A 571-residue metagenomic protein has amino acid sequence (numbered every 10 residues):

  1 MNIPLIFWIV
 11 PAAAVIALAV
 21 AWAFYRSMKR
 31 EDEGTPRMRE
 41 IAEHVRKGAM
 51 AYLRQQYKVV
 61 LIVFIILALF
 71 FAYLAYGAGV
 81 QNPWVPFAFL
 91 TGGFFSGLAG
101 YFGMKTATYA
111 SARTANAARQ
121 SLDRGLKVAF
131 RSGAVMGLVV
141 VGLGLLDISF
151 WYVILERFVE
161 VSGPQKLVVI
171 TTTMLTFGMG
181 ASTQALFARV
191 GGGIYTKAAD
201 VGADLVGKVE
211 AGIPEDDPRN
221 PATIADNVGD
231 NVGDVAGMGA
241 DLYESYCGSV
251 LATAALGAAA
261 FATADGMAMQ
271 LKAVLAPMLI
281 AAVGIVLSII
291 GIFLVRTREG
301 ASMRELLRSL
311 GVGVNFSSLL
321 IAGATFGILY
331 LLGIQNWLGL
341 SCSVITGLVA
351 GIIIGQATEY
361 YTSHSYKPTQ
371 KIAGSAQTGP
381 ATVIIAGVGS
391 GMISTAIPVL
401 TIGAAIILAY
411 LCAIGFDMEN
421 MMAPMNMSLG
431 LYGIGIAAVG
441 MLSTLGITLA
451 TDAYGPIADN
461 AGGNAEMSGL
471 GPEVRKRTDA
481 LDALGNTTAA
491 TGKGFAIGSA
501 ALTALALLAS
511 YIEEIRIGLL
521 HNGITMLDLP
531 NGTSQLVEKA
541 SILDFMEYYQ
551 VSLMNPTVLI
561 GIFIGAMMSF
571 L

Functional and structural regions predicted by a protein language model:
M1-L571: Hydrophobic packing and interface segments
